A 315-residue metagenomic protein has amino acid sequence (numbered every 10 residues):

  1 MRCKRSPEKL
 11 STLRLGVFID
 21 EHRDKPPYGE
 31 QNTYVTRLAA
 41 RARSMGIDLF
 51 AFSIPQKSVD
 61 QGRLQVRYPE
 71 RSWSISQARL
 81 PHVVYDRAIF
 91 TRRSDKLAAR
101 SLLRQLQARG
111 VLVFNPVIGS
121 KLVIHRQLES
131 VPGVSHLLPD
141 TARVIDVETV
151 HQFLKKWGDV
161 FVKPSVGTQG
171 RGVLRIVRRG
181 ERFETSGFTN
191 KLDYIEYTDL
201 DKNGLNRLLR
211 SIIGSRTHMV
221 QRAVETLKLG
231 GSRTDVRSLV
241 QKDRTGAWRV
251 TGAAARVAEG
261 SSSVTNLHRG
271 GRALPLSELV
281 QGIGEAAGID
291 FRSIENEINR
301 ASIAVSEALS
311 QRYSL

Functional and structural regions predicted by a protein language model:
M1-C3, G230, T245-R249, E259-S262 (+3 more regions): ATP-dependent carboxylate activation and anion-phosphoryl transfer catalytic cores that bind Mg-ATP to form
M1-S6, E70-R71: N-terminal accessory interaction module
E8-L15, A78-H82: A short, charged/proline- and glycine-enriched loop that marks the coil->beta-strand transition at the N-terminal
S11-P26: Nucleotide-activated donor-dependent transferases that construct or modify glycoconjugates
V17, Y85-D86, V162, Q221: Redox-cofactor binding/interface segments in oxidoreductases and associated redox assembly factors
Y28-I145, T149: Conserved N-proximal alpha/beta basic substrate-recognition cap immediately N-terminal to, or forming the N-lobe
E148-W157, S310-S314: A short acidic-Thr-Gly-centered motif at the start of a beta-strand
L154-D159, S165-L174, R178-R272: Phosphate-binding site of ATP-dependent enzymes
